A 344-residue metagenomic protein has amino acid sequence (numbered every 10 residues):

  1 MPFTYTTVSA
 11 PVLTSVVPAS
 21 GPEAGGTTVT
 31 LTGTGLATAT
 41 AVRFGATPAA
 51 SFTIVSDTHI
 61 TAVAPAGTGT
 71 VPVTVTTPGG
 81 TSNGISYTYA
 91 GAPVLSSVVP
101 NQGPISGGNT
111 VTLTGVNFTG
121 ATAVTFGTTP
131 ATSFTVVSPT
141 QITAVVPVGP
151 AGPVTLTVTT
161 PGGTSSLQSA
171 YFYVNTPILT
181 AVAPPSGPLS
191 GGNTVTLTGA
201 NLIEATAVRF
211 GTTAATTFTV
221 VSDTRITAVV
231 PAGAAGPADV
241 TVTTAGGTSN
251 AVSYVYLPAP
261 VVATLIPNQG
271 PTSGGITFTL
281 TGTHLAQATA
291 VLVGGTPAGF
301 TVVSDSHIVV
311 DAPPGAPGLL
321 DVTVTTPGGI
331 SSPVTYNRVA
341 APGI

Functional and structural regions predicted by a protein language model:
M1-T38, P48, G79-G120, T129 (+4 more regions): Beta-strand/beta-sandwich contexts
T38-T40, V71, G120-T122, V154 (+4 more regions): Short beta-strand/loop motifs in extracellular/secreted proteins, especially within beta-sandwich accessory domains
F44-A50, F126-T132, F210-T216, V293-A298: Change "in extracellular beta-sheet-rich domains … of secreted and cell-surface proteins" to "in beta-sheet-rich domains
S56, S138, S222, S304-S306: Residue-level recognition of beta-strand termini and adjacent short loop/turns
H59-T61, Q141-T143, R225-T227, T277 (+1 more regions): Short, surface-exposed beta-strand/beta-hairpin micro-motifs centered on an aromatic residue
A64-T70, V146-G152, V230-G236, A312-G318: Surface-exposed, short loops/turns at beta-strand junctions within beta-sandwich domains
V75, V158-T160, V242, V324: Conserved structural position at the C-terminal beta-strand of extracellular beta-sandwich adhesion modules
